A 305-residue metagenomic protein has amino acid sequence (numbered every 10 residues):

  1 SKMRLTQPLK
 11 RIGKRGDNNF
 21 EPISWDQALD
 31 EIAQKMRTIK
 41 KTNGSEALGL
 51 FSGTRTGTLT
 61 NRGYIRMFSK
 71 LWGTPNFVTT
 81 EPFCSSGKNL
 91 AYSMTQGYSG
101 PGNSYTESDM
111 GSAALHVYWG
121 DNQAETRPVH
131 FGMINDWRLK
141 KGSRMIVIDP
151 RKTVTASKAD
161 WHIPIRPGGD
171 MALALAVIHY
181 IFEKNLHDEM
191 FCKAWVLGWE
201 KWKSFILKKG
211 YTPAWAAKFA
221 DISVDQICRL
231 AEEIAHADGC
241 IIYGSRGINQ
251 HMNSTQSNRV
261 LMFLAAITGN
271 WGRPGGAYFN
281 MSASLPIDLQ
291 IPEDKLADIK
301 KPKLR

Functional and structural regions predicted by a protein language model:
S1-K184, S223: N-terminal export/assembly segments and adjacent metallocofactor-ligating motifs of anaerobic energy-metabolism
I12-F20, K201, T212-A217: Short glycine/proline- and acidic residue-enriched helix-loop micro-motifs that form flexible lids or anion-recognition
I23, Q27, G63, G168 (+6 more regions): Conserved active-site and cofactor/substrate-binding residues in soluble primary-metabolism enzymes
N43-A47, H187-C192, I241, G272-F279: Flexible, glycine/charged-enriched surface loops at secondary-structure junctions
G49-G57, K218-I222, S245-M252, S284: Conserved short loop/turn motifs at secondary-structure junctions
N185-P213: Internal, active-site/partner-interface "lid" segment
A217, I222-I242: Non-catalytic, charge-rich alpha-helical accessory subdomains
I234-R305: A glycine-rich, hydrophobic/aromatic-adjacent loop/helix-cap motif
